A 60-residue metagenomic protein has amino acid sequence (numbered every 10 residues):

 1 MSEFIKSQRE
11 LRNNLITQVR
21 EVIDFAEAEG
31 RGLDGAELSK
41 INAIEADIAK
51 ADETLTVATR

Functional and structural regions predicted by a protein language model:
M1-R60: Intrinsically disordered, low-complexity terminal tails
